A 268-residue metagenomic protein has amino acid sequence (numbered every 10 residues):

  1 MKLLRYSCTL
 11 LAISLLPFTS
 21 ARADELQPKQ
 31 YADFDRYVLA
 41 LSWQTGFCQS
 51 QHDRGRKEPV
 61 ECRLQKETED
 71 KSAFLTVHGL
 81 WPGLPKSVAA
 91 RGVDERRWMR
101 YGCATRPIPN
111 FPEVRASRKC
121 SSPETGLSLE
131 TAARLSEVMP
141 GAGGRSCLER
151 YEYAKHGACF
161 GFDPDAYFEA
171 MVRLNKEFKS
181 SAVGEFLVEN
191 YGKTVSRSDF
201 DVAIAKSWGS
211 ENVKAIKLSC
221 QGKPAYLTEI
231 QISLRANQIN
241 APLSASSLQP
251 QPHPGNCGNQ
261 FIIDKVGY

Functional and structural regions predicted by a protein language model:
M1-R5: Positively charged n-region of N-terminal signal peptides that target proteins for export
S7-P17: Bacterial N-terminal signal peptides
A23-G55: N-terminal module-boundary/linker segments of secreted carbohydrate-active enzymes
K57-Y268: Domain-level detector of nuclease and nuclease-like folds in predominantly extracellular/periplasmic contexts
